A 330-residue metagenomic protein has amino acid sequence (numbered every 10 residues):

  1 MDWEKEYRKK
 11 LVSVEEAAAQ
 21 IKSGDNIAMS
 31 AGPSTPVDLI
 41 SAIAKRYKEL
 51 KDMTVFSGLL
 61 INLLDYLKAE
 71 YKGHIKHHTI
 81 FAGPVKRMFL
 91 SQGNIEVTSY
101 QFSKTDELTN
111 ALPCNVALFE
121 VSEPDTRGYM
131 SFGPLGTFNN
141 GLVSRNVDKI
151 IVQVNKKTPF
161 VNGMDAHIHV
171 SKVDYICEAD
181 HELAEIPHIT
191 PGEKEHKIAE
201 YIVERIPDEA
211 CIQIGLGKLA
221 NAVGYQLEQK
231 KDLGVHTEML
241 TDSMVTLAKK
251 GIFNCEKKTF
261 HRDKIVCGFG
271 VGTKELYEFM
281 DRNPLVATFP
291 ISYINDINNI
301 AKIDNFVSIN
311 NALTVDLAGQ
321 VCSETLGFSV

Functional and structural regions predicted by a protein language model:
M1-V330: Conserved alpha/beta enzyme-core scaffold
